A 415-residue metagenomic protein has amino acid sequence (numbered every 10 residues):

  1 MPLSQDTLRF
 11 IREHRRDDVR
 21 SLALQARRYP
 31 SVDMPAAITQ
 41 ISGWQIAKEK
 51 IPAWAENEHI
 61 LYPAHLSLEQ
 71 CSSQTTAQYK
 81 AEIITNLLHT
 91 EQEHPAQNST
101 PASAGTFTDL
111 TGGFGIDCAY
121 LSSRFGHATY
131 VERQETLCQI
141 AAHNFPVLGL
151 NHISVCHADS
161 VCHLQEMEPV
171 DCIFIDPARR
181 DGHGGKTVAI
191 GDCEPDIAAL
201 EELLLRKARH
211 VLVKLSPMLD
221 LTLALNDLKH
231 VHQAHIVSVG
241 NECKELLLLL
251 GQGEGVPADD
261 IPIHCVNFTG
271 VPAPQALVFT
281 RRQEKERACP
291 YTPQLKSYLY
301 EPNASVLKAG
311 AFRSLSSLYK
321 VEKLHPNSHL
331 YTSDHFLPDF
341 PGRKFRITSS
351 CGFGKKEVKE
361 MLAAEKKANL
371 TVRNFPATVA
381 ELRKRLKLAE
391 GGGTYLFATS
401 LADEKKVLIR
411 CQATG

Functional and structural regions predicted by a protein language model:
M1-G415: SAM-dependent transferase fold signal centered on methyltransferase-like domains, encompassing both Class I
